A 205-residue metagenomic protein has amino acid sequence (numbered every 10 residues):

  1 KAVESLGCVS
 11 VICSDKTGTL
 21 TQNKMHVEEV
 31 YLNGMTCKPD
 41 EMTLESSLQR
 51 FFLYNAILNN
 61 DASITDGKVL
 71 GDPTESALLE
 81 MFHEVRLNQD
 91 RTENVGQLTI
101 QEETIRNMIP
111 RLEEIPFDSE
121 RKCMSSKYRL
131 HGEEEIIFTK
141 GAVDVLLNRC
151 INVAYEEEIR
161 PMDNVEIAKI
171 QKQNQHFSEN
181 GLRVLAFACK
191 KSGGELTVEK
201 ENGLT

Functional and structural regions predicted by a protein language model:
K1-T205: Conserved cytosolic headpiece of P-type ATPases
